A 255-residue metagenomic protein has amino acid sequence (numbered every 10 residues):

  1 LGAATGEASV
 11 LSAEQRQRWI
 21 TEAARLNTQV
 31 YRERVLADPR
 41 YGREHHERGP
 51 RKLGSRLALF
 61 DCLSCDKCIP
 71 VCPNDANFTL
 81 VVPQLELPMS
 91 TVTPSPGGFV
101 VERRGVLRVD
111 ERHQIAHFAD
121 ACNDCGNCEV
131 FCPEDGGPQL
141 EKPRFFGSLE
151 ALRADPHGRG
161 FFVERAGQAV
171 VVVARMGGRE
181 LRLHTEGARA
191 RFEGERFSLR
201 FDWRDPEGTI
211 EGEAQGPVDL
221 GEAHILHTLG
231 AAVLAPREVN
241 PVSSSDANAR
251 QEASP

Functional and structural regions predicted by a protein language model:
L1-A121: Ferredoxin-type iron-sulfur electron-transfer modules and their immediate structural context
L1-S55, C125, A166-P255: Iron-sulfur (Fe-S) cluster-binding modules
Y41, F60, F78, F99 (+7 more regions): Phenylalanine-focused residue identity feature
C65-V71, D75, C125-P138: Cys/His-rich metal-chelating microdomains
V81-T93, R104-A116, E129, P133-G167: Catalytic or ion-translocation cores adjacent to nucleophile or general acid/base/metal-coordination motifs in diverse
